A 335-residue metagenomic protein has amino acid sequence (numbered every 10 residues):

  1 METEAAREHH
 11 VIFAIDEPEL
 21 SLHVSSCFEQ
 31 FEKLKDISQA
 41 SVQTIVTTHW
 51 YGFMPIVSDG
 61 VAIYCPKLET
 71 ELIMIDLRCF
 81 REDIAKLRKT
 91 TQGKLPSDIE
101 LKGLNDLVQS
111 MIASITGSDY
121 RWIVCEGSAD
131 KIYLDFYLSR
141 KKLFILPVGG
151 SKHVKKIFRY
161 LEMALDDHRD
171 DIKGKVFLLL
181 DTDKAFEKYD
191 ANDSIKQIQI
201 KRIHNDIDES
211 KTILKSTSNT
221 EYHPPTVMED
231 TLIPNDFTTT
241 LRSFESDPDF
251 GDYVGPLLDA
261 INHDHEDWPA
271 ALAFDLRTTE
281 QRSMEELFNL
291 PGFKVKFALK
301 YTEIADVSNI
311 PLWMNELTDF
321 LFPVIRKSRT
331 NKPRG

Functional and structural regions predicted by a protein language model:
M1-D98, K102-D106, F322, R326-N331: Switch/communication elements of ASCE P-loop NTPase nucleotide-binding domains
F13, R121-I123, L143-I145, K173-L179 (+3 more regions): Hydrophobic beta-strand segments of well-ordered beta-sheets in folded domains
E29-K33, F53, Y133-Y137, V227 (+1 more regions): Alpha-helical scaffold elements adjacent to nucleotide-binding pockets in ATP/GTP-utilizing enzyme cores
Q30-F31, D59-I63, L138-K141, A191-K201: Short secondary-structure boundary/capping segments
I45-T48, I145-K156, E209-P225: A generic structural motif
G52-F177: RecA-like P-loop NTPase motor core
L179-F288: Activity-critical C-terminal alpha-helical subdomain
V254-G335: Terminal low-complexity/disordered tails
